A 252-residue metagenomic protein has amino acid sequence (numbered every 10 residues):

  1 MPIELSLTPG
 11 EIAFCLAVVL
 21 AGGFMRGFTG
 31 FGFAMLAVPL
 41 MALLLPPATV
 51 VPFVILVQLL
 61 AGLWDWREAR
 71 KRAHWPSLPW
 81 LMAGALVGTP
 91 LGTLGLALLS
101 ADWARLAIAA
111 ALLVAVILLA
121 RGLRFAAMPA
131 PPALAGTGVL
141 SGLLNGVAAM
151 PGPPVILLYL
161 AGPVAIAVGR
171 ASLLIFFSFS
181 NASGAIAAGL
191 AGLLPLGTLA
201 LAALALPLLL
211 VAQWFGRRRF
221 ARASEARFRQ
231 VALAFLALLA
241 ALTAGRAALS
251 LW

Functional and structural regions predicted by a protein language model:
M1-G10, W252: Short, strongly hydrophobic alpha-helical membrane anchors
E11-P79, G138, G142-N145, M150-Q213: Small-residue-rich hydrophobic segments that form or flank transmembrane alpha-helices in multi-pass membrane proteins
A48-V51, P76, D102-R105, P132 (+2 more regions): Residues that define the loop-to-transmembrane-helix transition and helix capping in multi-pass membrane transporters
V50, G95-L96, A101, N145-M150 (+2 more regions): Hydrophobic alpha-helical transmembrane segments in multi-pass integral membrane proteins
G62-R70, T93, A107-P131, R217-R218 (+1 more regions): Transmembrane helix exit motif
A73-A120: Glycine/small-residue-rich loop that forms an oxyanion/phosphate-binding "nest" at active or ligand-binding sites
V87-L91, G95, L99, L190 (+4 more regions): Hydrophobic side-chain positions within alpha-helical transmembrane segments of multi-pass secondary transporters
F215-L238: Interfacial loop-to-transmembrane junctions
